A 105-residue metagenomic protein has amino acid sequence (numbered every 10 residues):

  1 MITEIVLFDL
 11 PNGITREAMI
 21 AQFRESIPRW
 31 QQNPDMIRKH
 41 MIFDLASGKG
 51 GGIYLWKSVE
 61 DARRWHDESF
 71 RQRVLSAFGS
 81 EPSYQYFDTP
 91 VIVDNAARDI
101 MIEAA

Functional and structural regions predicted by a protein language model:
M1-G50, V59-E68, F78-A105: Short S/T/G/P-rich N-terminal loop/turn motif that feeds into the first structured element of a domain
Q72-S76: A common structural junction motif
